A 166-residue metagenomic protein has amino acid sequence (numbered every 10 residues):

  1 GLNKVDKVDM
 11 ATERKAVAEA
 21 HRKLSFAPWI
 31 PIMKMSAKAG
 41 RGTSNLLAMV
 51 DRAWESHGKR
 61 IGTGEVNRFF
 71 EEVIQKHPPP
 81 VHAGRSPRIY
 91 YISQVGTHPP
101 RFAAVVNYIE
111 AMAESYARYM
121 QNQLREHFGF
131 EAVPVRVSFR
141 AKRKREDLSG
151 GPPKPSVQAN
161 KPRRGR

Functional and structural regions predicted by a protein language model:
G1-R166: C-terminal-of-GTPase-core extension/linker across diverse P-loop GTPases
